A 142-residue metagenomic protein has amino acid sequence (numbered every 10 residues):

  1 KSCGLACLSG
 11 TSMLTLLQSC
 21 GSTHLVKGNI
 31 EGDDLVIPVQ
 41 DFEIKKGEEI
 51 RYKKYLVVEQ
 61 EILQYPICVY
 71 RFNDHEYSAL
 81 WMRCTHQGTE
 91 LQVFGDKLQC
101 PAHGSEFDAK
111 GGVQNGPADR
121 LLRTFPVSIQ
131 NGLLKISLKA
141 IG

Functional and structural regions predicted by a protein language model:
K1-C20: N-terminal export signals
C20-R83, T89-F94, L121-G142: N-terminal pre-ligand scaffold of iron-sulfur
C84, C100: Short cysteine-rich clusters marking metal-coordination/redox-active sites
Q87, H103: Short Cys/His-rich metal-coordination motifs, predominantly Zn2+-binding knuckles/fingers
F94-Q99, G111-N115: Short cysteine/histidine-rich zinc-coordinating motifs and their immediately flanking basic loops
K110-Q114, A118-F125: Low-complexity, intrinsically disordered Gly/Pro/Thr-rich segments
